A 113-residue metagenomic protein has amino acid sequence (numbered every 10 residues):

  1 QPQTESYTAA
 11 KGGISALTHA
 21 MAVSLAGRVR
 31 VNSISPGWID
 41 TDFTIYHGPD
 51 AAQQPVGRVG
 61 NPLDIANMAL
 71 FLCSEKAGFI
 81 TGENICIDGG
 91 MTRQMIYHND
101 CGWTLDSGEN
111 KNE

Functional and structural regions predicted by a protein language model:
P2, G27-V29, E83: Active-site loop of short-chain dehydrogenase/reductase
Q3, S33-P55, Q94-E113: A glycine/serine/threonine-rich, flexible loop-to-helix segment that serves as the NAD(P) cofactor-binding "lid"
Y7, S15: Catalytic tyrosine of NAD(P)H-dependent dehydrogenase/reductases that use a Tyr as the general acid/base
A10, T18: Active-site helix of classical SDR
L17, L25, M68-L72: Generic leucine side-chain signal with a strong bias for well-ordered alpha-helical environments
V23-G27, G78: Alpha-helical segment proximal to the catalytic Tyr-Lys
S33, P49-I80, I87-G89, E113: C-terminal helical subdomain
